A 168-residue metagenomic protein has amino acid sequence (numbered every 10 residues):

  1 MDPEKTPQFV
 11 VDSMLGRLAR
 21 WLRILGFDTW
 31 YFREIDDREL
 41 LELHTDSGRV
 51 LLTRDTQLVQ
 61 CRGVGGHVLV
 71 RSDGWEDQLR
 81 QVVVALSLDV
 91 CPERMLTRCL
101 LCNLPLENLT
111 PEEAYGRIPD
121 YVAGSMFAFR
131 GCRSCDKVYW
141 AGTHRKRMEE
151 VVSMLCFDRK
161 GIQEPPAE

Functional and structural regions predicted by a protein language model:
M1-R94: Long, charged N-terminal interaction/targeting segments
D2-L25, W30, S125-A128, A141-P165: Extended interfacial segments that mediate partner engagement and assembly in macromolecular machines
E93-T97, G124-F127: Flanking scaffold residues of small Cys/His-coordinated metal-binding clusters
C99-C102, C132-C135: Short cysteine-rich clusters marking metal-coordination/redox-active sites
L104-T110, W140: Short functional micro-motifs and their immediate structural scaffolds
G116-F129: Short linker/helix segments within small regulatory modules
V122, R133-A141: Short, flexible active-site recognition loops that position polar ligands and cofactors
